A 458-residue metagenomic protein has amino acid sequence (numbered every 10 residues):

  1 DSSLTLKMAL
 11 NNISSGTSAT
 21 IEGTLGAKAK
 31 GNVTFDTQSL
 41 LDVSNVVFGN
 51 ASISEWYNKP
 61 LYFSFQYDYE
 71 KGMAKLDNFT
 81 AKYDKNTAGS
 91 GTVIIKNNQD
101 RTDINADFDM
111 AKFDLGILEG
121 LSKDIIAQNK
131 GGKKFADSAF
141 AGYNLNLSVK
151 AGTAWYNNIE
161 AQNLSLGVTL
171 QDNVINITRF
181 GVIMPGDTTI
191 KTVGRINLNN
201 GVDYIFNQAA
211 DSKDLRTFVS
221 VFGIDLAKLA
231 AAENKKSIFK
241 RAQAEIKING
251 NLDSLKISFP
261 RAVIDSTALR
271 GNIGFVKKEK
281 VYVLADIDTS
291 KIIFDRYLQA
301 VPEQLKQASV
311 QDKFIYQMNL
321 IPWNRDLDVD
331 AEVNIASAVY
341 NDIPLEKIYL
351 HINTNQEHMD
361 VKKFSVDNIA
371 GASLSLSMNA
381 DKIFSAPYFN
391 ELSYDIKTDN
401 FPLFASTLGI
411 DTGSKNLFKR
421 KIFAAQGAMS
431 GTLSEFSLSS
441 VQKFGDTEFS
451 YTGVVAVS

Functional and structural regions predicted by a protein language model:
D1-Y62, Y69-K75, G89-N176, F180 (+3 more regions): Membrane-proximal interfacial segments on either side of biological membranes
A81-D84, A262: Outer-membrane beta-barrel proteins
